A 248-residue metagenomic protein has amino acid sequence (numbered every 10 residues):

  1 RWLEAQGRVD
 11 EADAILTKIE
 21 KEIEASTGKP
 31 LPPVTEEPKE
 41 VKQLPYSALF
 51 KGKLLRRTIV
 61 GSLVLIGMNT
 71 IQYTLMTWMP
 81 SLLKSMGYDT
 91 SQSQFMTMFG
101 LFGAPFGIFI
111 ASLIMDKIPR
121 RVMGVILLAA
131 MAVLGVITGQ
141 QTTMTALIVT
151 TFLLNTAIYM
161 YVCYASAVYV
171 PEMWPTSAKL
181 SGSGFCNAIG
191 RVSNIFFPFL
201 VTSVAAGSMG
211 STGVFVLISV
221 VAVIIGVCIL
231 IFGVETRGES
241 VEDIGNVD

Functional and structural regions predicted by a protein language model:
R1-K39, V223-D248: Central mid-sequence intracellular linker of multi-pass
F50-I108: Extracytoplasmic gate region of multi-pass secondary transporters
L83-K84, I114-M115, V201-M209: Interfacial helix-cap and linker-helix signal at transmembrane-aqueous boundaries of multi-pass secondary transporters
I108-P119: Helix-to-loop junctions at the C-terminal end of transmembrane segments in multipass secondary transporters
K117-L128: Cytoplasmic membrane-interface "Motif A"-like loop-to-helix N-cap segments of 12-TM Major Facilitator Superfamily
A130-T142: C-terminal ends and interior cores of transmembrane alpha-helices in multi-pass membrane transporters/permeases
A146-Y161: Hydrophobic core of transmembrane alpha-helices in multi-pass small-molecule transporters, especially MFS/SLC-type
Y161-W174: Intracellular juxtamembrane helix-capping segments at the cytosolic ends of symmetry-related transmembrane helices
